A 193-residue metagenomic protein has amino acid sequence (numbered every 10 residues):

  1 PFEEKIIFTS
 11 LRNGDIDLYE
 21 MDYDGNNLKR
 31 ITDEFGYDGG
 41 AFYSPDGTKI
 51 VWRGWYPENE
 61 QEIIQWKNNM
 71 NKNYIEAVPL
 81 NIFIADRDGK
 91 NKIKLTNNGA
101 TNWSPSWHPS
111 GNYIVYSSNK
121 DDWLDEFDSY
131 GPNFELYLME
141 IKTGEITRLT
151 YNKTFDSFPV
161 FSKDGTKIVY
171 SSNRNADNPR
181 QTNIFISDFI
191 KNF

Functional and structural regions predicted by a protein language model:
P1-F2, P45-D46, P109-S110, K163-D164: Residue-level detector of Asp-centered blade-edge/turn motifs that repeat once per structural unit in beta-propeller
T9-L18, T32-Y37, R53-N81, T96-N102 (+3 more regions): A flexible loop/linker signature enriched in serine peptidases of the S9 family
D22-N26, D86-K90, E140-G144, F189-I190: Short loop/turn segments that connect beta-strands within beta-propeller blades
L28-K29, K92-I93, T147: A structural motif specific to WD40 beta-propellers
G40, S104-S106, F158-V160: Conserved beta-strand position repeated once per blade in WD40 beta-propeller domains
